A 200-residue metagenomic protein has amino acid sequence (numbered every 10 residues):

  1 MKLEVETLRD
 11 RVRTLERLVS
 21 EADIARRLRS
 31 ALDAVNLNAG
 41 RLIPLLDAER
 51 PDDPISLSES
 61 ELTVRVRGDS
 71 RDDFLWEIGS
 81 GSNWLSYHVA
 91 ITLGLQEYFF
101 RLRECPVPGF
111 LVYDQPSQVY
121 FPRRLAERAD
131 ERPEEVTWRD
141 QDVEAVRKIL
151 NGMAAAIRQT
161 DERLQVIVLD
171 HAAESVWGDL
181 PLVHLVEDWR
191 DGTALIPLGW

Functional and structural regions predicted by a protein language model:
M1-R71, L102, V107-P108, P122: Extended, charged coiled-coil "arm/hinge" scaffolds of SMC/Rad50-like chromosome-maintenance ATPases and other large
R65-T92: Conserved ABC ATPase signature
G79, L102-C105, A156-E162: Conserved catalytic network of the ASCE P-loop NTPase/AAA+ motor domain
A90-R101: Metal-dependent nuclease catalytic cores in nucleic-acid-processing enzymes, especially RNase H-like/related
D114-P116: Walker B catalytic acidic pair
Q118-V119, E174: Residues immediately C-terminal
A126-W200: C-terminal lobe/lid and adjacent interdomain/linker elements of RecA-like ASCE P-loop ATPase modules
